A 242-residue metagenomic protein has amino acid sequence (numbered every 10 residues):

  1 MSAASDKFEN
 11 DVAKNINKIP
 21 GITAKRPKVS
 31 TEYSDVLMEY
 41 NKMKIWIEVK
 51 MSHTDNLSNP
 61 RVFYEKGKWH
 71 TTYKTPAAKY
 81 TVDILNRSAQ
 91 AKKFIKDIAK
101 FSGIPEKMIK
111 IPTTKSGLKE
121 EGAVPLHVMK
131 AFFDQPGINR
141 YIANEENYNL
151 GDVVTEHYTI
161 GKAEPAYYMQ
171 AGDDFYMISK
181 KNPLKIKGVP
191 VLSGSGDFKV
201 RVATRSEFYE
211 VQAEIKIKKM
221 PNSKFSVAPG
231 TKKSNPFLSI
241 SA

Functional and structural regions predicted by a protein language model:
S2-E65: Catalytic centers of nucleases
T23, E39, L85-N86, S239: Compositionally biased amphipathic helical and low-complexity segments enriched in hydrophobic
V49-A213: Catalytic cores of nucleic-acid endonucleases
F208-A242: Charge-dense, extended regions
